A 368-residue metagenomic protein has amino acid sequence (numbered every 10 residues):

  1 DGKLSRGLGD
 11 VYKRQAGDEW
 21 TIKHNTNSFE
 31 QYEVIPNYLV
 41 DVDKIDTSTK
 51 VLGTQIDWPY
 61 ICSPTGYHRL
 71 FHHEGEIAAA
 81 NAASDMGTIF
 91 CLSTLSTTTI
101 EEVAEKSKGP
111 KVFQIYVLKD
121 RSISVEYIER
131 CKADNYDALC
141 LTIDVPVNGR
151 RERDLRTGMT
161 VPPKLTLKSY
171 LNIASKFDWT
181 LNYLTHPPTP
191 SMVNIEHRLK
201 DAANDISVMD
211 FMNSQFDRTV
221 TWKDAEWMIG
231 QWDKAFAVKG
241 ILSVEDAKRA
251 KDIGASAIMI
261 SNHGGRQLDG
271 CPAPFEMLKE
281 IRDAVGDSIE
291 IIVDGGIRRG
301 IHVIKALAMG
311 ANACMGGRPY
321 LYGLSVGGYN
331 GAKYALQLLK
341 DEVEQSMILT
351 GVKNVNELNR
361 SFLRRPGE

Functional and structural regions predicted by a protein language model:
D1, N37-Y60, T221-W227: N-terminal amphipathic alpha-helix/helix-capping segment at the start of soluble metabolic enzymes
G2-Y12: Single conserved hydrophobic/aromatic residue that forms the stacking wall/gate of nucleotide- or nucleobase-binding
R14, H68, H72, L92-S93 (+5 more regions): Glycine- and other small-residue-rich loops at beta-strand/loop junctions that grip anionic moieties
N25, G270-I281, L324-E344: C-terminal helical cap(s) of enzyme catalytic domains, especially alpha/beta-barrels
I56-L95: Glycine-rich active-site/cofactor-binding loop and its immediate structural neighborhood
S63-P64, Q114-Y116, C140-D144: Short beta-strand segments
N81, S122, E126-V293, I301-K305 (+2 more regions): Alpha/beta enzyme core
D85, I100-K108, K132, K251-D252: Acidic (Asp/Glu)-rich catalytic clusters
